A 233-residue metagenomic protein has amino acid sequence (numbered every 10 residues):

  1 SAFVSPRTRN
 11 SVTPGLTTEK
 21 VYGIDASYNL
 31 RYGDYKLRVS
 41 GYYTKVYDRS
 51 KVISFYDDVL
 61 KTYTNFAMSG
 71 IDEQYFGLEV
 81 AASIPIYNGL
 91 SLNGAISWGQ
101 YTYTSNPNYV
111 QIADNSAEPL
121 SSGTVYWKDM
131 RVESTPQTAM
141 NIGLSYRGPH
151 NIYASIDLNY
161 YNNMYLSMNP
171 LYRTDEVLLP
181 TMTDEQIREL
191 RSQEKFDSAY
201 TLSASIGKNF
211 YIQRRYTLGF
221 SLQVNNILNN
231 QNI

Functional and structural regions predicted by a protein language model:
S1-V12, I53-F66, T104-K128, P170-E189: Solvent-exposed loop segments that connect transmembrane elements
T13-T17, A67-I71, D129-R131, S192-K195: Outer-membrane beta-barrel domain signature
G15-F66, Q74-F76: Membrane-embedded beta-barrel scaffold of Gram-negative outer-membrane proteins
L16, A26-L30, L78-I84, G94 (+4 more regions): Residues on the lipid-exposed face of transmembrane beta-strands in outer-membrane beta-barrel proteins
K20-I24, R31-G33, D72-F76, S134-M140 (+2 more regions): Residues that define the transmembrane beta-barrel architecture of outer-membrane proteins
D34-K36, Y87-G89, N151, Y211-L218: Short loop/turn motifs that connect adjacent beta-strands in outer-membrane beta-barrel proteins
Y42-K45, T62-P170: Gram-negative outer-membrane beta-barrel transporters
V46-Y47, N159-T181, D197, T201 (+1 more regions): C-terminal beta-signal and adjacent terminal beta-strands/loops of Gram-negative outer-membrane beta-barrel proteins
